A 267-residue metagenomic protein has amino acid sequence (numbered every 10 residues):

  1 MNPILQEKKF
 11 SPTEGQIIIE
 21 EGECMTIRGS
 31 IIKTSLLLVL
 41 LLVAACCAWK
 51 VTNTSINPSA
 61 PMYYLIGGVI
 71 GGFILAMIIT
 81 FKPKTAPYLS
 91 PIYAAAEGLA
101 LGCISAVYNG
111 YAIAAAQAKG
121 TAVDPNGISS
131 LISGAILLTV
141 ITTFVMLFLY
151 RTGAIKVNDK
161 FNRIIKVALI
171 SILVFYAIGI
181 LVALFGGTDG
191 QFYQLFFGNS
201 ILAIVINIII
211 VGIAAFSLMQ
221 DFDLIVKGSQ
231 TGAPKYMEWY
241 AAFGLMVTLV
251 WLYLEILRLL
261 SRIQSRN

Functional and structural regions predicted by a protein language model:
M1-N267: A hydrophobic alpha-helical transmembrane-helix feature that marks the membrane cores and membrane-interface segments
